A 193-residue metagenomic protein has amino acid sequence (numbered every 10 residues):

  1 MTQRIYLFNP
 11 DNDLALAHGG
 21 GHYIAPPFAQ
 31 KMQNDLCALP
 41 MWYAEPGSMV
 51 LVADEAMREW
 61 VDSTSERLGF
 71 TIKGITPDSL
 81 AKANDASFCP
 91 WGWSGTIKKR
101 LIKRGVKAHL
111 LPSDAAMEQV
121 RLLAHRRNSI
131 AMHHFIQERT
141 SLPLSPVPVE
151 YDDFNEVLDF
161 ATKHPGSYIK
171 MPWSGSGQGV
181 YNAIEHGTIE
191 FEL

Functional and structural regions predicted by a protein language model:
M1-P46: N-terminal-proximal low-complexity accessory segments that begin disordered and transition into the first
Y6-L7, V50-A53, C89-W93, Y168-K170 (+1 more regions): A structural signal for short, well-ordered beta-strand segments and their strand-loop junctions that often border
L14-G19, S145-P148, L193: Generic detector of short, locally flexible boundary/turn motifs and exposed helical patches
A17-G19, D62-S63, V180-Y181: Short, glycine/acidic-enriched capping/hinge loops at junctions between secondary-structure elements
A29-Y43, L51-K163, S174-G175: Conserved N-proximal alpha/beta basic substrate-recognition cap immediately N-terminal to, or forming the N-lobe
G47, H164-S167: Short secondary-structure junctions and interdomain/linker hinges
M49, D62, I189-L193: Short, well-ordered strand-loop elements centered on a beta-strand within folded domains, enriched for acidic residues
V147-P148, G166-E192: Glycine-rich phosphate-binding loop of ATP-grasp-fold ATP-dependent ligases
